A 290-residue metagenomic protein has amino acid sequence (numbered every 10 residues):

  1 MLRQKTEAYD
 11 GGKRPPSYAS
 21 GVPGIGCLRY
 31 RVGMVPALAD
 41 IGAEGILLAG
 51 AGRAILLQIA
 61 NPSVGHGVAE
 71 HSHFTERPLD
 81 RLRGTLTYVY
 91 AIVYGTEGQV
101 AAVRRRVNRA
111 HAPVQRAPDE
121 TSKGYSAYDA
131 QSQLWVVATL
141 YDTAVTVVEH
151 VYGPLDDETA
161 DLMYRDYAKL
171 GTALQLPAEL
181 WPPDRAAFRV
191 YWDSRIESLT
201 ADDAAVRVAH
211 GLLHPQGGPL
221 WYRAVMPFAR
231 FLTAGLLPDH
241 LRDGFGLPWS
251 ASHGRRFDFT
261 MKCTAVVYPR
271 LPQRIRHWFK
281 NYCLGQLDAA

Functional and structural regions predicted by a protein language model:
E7, P15-A290: Mature, function-bearing regions of proteins
